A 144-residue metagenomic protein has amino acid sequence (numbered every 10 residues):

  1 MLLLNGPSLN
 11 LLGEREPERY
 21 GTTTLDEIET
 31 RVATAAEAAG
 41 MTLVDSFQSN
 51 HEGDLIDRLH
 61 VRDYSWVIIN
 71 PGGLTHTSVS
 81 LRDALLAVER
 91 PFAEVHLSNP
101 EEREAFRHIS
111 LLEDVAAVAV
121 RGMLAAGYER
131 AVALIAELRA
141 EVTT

Functional and structural regions predicted by a protein language model:
M1-N10: N-terminal nucleotide-binding beta1-loop-alpha1 segment
L12-D26: Glycine- and acidic-residue-enriched helix-capping/strand-helix junction motifs
I28-L43: A short, N-terminal amphipathic alpha-helix
V44-G53: Short beta->alpha junction loops
S46, A93, E102-T144: Short, glycine-/small-residue-rich phosphate/pyrophosphate-handling segment
D54-G72: Short, electropositive alpha-helical surface patch
R62-Y64, L86-A87, I109-D114: Short, hinge-like loop/turn segments at secondary-structure boundaries
W66-E101: Mid-chain, well-packed structural core segment of small domains
